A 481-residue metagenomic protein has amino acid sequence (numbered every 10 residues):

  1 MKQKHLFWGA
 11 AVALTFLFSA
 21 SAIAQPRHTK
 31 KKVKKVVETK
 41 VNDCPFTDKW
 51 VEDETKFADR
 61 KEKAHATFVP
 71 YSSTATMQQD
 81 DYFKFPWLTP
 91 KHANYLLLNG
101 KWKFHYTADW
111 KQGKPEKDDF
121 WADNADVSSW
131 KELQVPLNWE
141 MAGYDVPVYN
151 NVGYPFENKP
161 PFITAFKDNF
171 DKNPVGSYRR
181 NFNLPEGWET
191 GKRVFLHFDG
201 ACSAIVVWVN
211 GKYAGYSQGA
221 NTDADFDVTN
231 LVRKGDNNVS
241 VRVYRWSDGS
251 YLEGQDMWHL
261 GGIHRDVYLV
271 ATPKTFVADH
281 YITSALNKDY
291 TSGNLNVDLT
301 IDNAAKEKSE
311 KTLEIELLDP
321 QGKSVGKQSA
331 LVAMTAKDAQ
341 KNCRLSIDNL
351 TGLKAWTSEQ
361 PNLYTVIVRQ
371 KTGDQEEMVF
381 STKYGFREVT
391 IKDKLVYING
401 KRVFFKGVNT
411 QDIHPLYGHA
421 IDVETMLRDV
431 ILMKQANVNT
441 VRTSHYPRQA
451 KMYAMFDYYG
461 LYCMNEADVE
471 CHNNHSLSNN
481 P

Functional and structural regions predicted by a protein language model:
M1-K31: Bacterial Sec-dependent N-terminal signal peptides
H28-K159, R242, W246, P320: Accessory carbohydrate-binding/adhesion or oligomerization-edge regions at the termini of glycan-active proteins
N42-P45, A58-E62, L88-T89, K103-T107 (+5 more regions): Accessory beta-strand-rich segments of carbohydrate-active enzymes
L137-H197, C202-V209, G215-Y216, K274-Y281 (+3 more regions): Active-site-adjacent substrate/metal-binding segments within catalytic domains of carbohydrate-active enzymes
E189-K192, V232-D236, K308, N349-L363: Short glycine/proline/serine/threonine-rich loop/turn segments at secondary-structure transition edges
V207-V209, S292-A333, K341-C343: Beta-strand-rich binding/interaction modules
S240-R242, T365-R369: Extracellular recognition modules
S284-G293: Short, solvent-exposed loop/linker segments at the N-terminal edge of repeated beta-sheet extracellular domains
